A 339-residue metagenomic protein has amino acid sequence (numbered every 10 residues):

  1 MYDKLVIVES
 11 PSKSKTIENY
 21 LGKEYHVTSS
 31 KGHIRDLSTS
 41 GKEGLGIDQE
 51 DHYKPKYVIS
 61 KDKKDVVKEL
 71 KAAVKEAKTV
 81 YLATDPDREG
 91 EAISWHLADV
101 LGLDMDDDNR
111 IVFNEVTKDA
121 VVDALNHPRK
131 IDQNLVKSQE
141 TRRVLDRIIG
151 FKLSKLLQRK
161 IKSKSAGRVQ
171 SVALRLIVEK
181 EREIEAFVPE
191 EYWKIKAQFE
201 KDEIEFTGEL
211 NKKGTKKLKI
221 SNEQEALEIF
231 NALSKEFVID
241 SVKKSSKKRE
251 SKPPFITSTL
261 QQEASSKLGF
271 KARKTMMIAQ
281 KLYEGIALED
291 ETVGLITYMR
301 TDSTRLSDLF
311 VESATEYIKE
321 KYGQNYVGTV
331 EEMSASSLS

Functional and structural regions predicted by a protein language model:
M1-R143, Q224, M333-S334: Intrinsically disordered, low-complexity regulatory segments
Y2, D85-P86, I161-S165, K244-P253 (+2 more regions): Conserved short loop/turn motifs at secondary-structure junctions
V8-E9, L21, S29-K31, T84 (+6 more regions): Flexible glycine-/small-residue-rich
K13, I17, I59-A73, E89-L97 (+12 more regions): Helical mechanochemical/support elements of P-loop NTPase systems and associated helical scaffolds
H26, R35-I59, R168-E284, T315-E331: Long, highly charged, low-complexity internal segments
K75-E76, W95, I111, V116-F199 (+1 more regions): C-terminal or mid-to-C-terminal helical accessory/interaction module adjacent to the motor/catalytic core
N114-D119, T257-S258, I278-A287, E291-R300: Short, conserved phosphate-binding/catalytic loop or strand-edge motifs used in phosphoryl-/nucleotidyl-transfer
D132, I148-G150, Q158, G285-S339: Extended, highly charged linker/hinge segments and catalytic-adjacent loops that couple domains and form adaptable
